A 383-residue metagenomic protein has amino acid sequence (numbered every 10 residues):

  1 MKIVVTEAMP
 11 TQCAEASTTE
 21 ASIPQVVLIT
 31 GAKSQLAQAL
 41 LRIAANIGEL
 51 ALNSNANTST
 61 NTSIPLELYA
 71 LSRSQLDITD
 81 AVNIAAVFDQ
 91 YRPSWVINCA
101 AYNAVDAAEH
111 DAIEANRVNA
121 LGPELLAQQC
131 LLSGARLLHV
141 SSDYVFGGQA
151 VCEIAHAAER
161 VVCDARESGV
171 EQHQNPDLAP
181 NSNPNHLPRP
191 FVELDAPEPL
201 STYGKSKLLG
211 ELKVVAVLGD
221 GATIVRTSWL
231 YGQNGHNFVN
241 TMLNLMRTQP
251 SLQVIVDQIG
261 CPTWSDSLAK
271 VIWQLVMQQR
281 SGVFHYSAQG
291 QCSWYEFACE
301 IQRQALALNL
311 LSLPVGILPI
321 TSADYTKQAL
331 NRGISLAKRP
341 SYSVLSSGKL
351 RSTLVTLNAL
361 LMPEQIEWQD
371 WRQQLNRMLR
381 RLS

Functional and structural regions predicted by a protein language model:
K2-E7, L361-S383: Amphipathic terminal alpha-helices
Q25-N46: N-terminal Rossmann NAD(P)H-binding glycine-rich loop of SDR-like oxidoreductase domains
Q35, A39, V271, Q278-S335 (+1 more regions): Mid/C-terminal beta-alpha module of Rossmann-like enzyme folds, strongest in SDR-family dehydrogenases/epimerases
Y69-T79: Rossmann-fold cofactor-recognition segment
A81-V118: NAD(P)H-binding glycine-rich loop region in Rossmannoid oxidoreductase-like domains and their noncatalytic homologs
H110-L138: NAD(P)-cofactor binding segment of oxidoreductase domains
R117, G122-L125, V145, A150-V225 (+1 more regions): Catalytic helix-loop patch of NAD(P)-dependent Rossmann-fold dehydrogenases
L212-G260, D266-S267: NAD(P)-dependent short-chain dehydrogenase/reductase
